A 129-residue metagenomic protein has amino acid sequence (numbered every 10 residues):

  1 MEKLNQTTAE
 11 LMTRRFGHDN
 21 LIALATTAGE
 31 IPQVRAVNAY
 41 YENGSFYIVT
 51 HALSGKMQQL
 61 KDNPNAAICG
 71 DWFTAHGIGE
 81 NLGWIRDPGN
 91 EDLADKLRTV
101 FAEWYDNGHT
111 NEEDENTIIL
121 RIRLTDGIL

Functional and structural regions predicted by a protein language model:
M1-H18: Extreme N-terminal tail/first-helix region
M1-K3, A25-T27, G44-Y47: Short, flexible loop segments at the rims of nucleotide/cofactor-binding pockets, characterized by
E2-K3, T74-L129: Charged, gly/pro-rich active-site loop segments
R14-G29, N65-C69: A short, Trp-centered hydrophobic/proline-enriched beta-strand micro-motif
G17, I31-P32, Q59-K61, E112-E115: Short solvent-exposed loop/turn micro-motifs enriched in small/polar/acidic residues
P32, F46-Y47, G127: Hydrophobic residues embedded in beta-strands of well-ordered beta-sheets
R35-A39: Short, flexible, solvent-exposed loop/turn segments with mixed acidic/basic and small polar residues
Y40-T74: A short mixed-secondary-structure module that forms the rim of ligand-binding clefts
